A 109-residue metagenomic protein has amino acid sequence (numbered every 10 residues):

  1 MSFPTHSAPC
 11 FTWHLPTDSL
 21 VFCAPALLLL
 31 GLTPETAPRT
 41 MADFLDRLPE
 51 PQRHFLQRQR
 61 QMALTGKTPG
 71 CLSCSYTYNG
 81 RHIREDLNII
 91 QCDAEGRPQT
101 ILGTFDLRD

Functional and structural regions predicted by a protein language model:
M1, D106-D109: PAS-associated C-terminal cap
M1-A24, L28-L29, E35: Sensory modules in modular signal-transduction proteins
L15, I90, R108: Hydrophobic pocket-lining residues within nucleotide cofactor-binding pockets
L27-G103: PAS-family sensory domains
